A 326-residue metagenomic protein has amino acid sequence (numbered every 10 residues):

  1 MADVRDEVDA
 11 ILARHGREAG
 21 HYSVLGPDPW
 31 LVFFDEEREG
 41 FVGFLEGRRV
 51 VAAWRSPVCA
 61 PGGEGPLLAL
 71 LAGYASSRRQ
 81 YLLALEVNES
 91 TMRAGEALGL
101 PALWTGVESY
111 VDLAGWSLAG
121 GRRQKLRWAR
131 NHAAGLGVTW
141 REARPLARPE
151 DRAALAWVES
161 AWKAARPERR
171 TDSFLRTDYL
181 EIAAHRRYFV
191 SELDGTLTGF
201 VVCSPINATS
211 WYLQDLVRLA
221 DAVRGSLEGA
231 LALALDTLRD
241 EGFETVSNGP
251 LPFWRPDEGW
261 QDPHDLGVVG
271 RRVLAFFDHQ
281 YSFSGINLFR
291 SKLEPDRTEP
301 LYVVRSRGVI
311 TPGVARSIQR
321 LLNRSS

Functional and structural regions predicted by a protein language model:
A2-A53, Q80, L85-E108, A114-W128 (+2 more regions): A conserved beta-strand-loop-helix scaffold within acyl/acetyltransferase catalytic domains
A52-G62: Glycine-rich phosphate-binding "P-loop"
E64-P66: Internal mixed beta-strand/loop scaffold within catalytic domains of large alpha/beta enzymes
V269-V273: Contiguous alpha-helical scaffold segments within structured protein domains that host functional hotspots
